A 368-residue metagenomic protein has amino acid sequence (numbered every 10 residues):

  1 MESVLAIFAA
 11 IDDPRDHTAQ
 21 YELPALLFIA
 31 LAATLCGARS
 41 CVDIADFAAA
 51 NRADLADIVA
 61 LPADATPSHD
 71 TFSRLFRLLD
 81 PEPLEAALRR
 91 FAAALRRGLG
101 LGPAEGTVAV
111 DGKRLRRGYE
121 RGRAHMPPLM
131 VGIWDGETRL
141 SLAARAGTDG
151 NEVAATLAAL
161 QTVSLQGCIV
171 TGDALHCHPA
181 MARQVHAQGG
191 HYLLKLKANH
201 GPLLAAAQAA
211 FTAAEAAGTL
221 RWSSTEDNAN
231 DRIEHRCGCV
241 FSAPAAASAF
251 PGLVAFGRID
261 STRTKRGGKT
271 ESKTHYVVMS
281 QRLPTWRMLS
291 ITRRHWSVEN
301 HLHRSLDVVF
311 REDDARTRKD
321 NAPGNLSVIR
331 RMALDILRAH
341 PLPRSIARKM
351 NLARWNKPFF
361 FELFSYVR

Functional and structural regions predicted by a protein language model:
M1-H17, R311-E312: Short amphipathic alpha-helical segments and their helix-coil junctions
V4, D16-T171, C177-A180, I346: Conserved, well-structured functional cores that handle cations and Mg-NTP chemistry
L5, A49-R52, L220, S305-R368: A short, flexible helix-boundary coil/loop motif
D16-L26, G267-K269, T317-N325: Structural motif
A25-G37, R304-D307, R330-D335: Short, hydrophobic/amphipathic alpha-helical patches that form generic packing surfaces within helical domains
L142-E226, D231: Nuclease catalytic cores that cleave nucleic-acid phosphodiester bonds, predominantly acidic two-metal-ion
H191-H295: An anionic, glycine-rich sequence signature occurring as long contiguous blocks
R282-T317: Short amphipathic alpha-helical "interface-anchor" segments enriched in bulky aromatics
